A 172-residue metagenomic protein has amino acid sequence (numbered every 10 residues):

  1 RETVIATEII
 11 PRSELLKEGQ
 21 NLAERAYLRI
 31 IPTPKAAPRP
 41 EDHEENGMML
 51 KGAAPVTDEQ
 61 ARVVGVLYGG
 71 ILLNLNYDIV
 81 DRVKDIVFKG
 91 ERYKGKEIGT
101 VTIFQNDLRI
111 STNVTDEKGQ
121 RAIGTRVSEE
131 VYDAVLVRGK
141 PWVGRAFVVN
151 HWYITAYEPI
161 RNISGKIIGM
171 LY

Functional and structural regions predicted by a protein language model:
R1-D42, N74-G90, S111-N150, R161: Extracytoplasmic/periplasmic sensor domains and loops in membrane signaling proteins
A6, G47, G70, G99 (+3 more regions): Glycine-centered flexibility motif
E8-I10, Y93-K96, T100-L108: Short hydrophobic alpha-helical segments used for membrane anchoring or interfacial signaling
H43-E45, V63, G95, V149: Solvent-exposed loop and beta-edge segments used for protein-protein assembly and interaction
E44-R62, G69, T100-T115, L136-W142: A short, hydrophobic secondary-structure junction motif
G47-K84, W152-Y172: Conserved beta-strands of PAS-like sensory domains
